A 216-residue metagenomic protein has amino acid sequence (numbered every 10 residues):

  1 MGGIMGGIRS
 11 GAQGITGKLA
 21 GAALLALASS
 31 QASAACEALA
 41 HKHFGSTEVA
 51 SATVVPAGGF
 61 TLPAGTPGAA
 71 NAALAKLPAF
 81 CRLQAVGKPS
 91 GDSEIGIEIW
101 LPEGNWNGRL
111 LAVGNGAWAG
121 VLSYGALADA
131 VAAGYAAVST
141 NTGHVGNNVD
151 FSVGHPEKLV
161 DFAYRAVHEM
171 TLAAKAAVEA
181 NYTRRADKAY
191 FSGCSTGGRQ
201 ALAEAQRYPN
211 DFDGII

Functional and structural regions predicted by a protein language model:
M1-T16: N-terminal secretory signal peptides that target proteins for export/translocation
S29-Q31: N-terminal signal peptide c-region/cleavage motif recognized by signal peptidases
S33-G108, Y124-G125: Catalytic-loop region of hydrolases
S51, Y182-F191: Surface-exposed patches in mature extracellular/periplasmic domains of secreted proteins
R82, L110-V113, A136-N141, Y190-G193 (+1 more regions): Structural recognition of the beta-strand scaffold that forms the well-ordered cores of secreted hydrolase catalytic
N107, N115-A186: Cap/lid segment of the alpha/beta-hydrolase catalytic domain
K188-I216: Primarily recognizes the serine-hydrolase "nucleophile elbow" in alpha/beta-hydrolase and SGNH/GDSL folds
